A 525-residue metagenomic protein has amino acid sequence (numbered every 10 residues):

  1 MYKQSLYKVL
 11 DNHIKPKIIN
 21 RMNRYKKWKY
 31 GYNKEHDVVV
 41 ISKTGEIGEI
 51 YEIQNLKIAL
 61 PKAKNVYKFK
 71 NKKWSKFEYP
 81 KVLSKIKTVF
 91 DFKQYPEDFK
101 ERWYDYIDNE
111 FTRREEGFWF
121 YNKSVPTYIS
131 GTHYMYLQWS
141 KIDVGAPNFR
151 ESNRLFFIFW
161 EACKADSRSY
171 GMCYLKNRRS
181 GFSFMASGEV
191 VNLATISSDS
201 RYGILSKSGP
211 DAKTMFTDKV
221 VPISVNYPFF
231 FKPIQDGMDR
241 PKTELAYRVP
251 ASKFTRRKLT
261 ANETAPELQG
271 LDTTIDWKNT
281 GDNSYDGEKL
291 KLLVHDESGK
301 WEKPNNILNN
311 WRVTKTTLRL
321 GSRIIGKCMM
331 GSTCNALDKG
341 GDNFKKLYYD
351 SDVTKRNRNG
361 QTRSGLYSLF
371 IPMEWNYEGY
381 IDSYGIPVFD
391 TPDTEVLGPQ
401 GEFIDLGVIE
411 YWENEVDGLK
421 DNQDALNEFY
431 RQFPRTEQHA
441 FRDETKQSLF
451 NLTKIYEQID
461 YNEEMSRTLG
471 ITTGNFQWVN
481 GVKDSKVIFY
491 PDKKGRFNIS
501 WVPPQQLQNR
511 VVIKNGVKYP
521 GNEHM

Functional and structural regions predicted by a protein language model:
Y2-G171: Pre-P-loop entry segment of helicase/translocase ATPase cores
K3-K34, V40-I47, G171, S187 (+9 more regions): RNase H-like, metal-dependent nuclease domains and their acidic two-metal-ion catalytic environment used
S167-V190: Walker A/P-loop
R178, G209, E297-W301: Conserved Walker B
L193-S200: Post-Walker A helix-loop "phosphate-sensing" segment adjacent to the P-loop in P-loop NTPases
R201-G281: Conserved nucleotide-state-sensing and coupling region of NTP-binding domains
S208, N279-G281, E297, M330-A336 (+1 more regions): A short beta-strand-to-loop transition that corresponds to the Sensor-1 phosphate-sensing loop of AAA+ P-loop ATPases
P304-I324: Short, conserved "post-DEAD/DEAH" coupling segment immediately C-terminal to helicase motif II within the SF2/RecA-like
